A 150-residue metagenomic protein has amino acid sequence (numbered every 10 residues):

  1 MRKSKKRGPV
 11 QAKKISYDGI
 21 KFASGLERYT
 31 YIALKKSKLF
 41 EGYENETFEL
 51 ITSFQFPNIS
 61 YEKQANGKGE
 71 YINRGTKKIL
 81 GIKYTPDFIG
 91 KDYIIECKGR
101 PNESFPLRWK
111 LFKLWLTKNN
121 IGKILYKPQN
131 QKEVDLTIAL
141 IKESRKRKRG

Functional and structural regions predicted by a protein language model:
M1-G150: Electrostatic, structured charged patches in enzyme active sites and in nucleic-acid/phosphate-binding
